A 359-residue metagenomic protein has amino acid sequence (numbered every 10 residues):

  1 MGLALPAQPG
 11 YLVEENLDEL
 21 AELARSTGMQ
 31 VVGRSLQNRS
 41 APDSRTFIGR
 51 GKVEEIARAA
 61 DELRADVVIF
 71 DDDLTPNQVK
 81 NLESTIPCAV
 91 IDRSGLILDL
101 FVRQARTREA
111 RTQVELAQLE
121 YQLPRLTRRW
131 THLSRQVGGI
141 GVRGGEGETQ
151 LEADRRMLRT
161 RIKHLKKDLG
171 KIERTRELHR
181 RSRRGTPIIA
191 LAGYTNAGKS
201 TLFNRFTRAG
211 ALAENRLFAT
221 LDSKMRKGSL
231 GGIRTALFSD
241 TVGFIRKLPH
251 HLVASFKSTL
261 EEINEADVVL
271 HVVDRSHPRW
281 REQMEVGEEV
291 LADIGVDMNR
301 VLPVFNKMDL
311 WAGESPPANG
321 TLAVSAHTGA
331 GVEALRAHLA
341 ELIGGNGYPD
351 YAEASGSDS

Functional and structural regions predicted by a protein language model:
M1-R93, I97-L98: N-terminal accessory targeting/assembly segments
A4-Q8, R39-A41, D73-P76, G95-L98 (+4 more regions): Conserved nucleotide-binding/hydrolysis micro-motifs of P-loop NTPases
A7-L12, A41-T46, Q104-E109, Q150 (+4 more regions): Flexible beta-alpha connector loops of hexameric P-loop NTPases
L17-S26, V53, A57-E62, D73-C88 (+2 more regions): Conserved C-terminal guanine-recognition region of P-loop GTPase G domains, centered on the G4
A21, E120-A197, F203-N204, R208 (+2 more regions): C-terminal-of-GTPase-core extension/linker across diverse P-loop GTPases
G95-L116: Short alpha-helix plus adjacent loop in nuclease-associated cores
R174, R180-R184, R205-A236, I245-S255 (+2 more regions): Switch I (effector-binding) loop of TRAFAC-class P-loop GTPase G-domains
